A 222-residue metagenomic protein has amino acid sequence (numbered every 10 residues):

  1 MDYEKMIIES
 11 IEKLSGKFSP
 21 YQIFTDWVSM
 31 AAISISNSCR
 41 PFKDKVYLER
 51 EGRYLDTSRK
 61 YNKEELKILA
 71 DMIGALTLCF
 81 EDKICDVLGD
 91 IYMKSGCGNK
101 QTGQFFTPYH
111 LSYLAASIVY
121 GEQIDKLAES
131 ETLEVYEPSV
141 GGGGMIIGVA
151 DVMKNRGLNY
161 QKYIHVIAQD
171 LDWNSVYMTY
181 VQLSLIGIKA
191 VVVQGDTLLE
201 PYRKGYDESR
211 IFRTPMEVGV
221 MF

Functional and structural regions predicted by a protein language model:
D2-R156: Class I S-adenosyl-L-methionine
I7, I11, I164, Y206 (+1 more regions): Generic preference for hydrophobic/aromatic residues in regular secondary structure cores
T102, L183-L185, K189-A190, M216-F222: A short, terminal or domain-edge coil/loop segment
H110-E208: Conserved S-adenosyl-L-methionine
K204-F222: SAM/dcSAM-binding transferase cores
